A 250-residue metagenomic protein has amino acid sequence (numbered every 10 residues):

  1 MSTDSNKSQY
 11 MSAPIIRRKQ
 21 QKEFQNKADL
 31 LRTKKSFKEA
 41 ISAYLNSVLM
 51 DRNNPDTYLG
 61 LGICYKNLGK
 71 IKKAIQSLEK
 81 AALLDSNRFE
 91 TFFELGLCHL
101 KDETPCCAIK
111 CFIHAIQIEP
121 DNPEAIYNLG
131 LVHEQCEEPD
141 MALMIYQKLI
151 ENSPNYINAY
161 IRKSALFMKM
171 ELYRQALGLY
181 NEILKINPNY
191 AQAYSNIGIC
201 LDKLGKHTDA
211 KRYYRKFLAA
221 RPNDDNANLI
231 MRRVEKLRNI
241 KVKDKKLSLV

Functional and structural regions predicted by a protein language model:
M1-A13, R18, K211-V250: Terminal, low-structured helical/coil segments at or just beyond the last alpha-helical repeat
R17-D56, G60-G69, L97, K101-T104 (+1 more regions): Alpha-helical segment of the N-proximal tetratricopeptide repeat
Q21-K22, P55-D56, F89-E90, P123-E124 (+3 more regions): Helix-start (N-cap) detector for alpha-helical repeat units in TPR-like alpha-solenoids, especially tetratricopeptide
N26, G60, N67, E94 (+4 more regions): Canonical tetratricopeptide repeat
R32, L59, K66, F93 (+7 more regions): Position-specific recognition of the canonical hydrophobic site in helix A of tetratricopeptide repeat
K34-A43, L68-K80, K101-H114, D121 (+4 more regions): Structural signature of tandem alpha-helical TPR/SEL1-like repeats, specifically the intra-repeat loop/turn
C64, C98, V132, L166 (+2 more regions): TPR/TPR-like alpha-solenoid repeats
